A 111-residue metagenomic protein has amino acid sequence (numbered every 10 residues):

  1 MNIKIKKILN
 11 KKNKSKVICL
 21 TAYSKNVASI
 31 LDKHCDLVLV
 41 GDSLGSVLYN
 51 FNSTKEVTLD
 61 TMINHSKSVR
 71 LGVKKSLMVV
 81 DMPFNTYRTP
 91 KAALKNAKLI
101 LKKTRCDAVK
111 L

Functional and structural regions predicted by a protein language model:
M1-T21, K25: N-terminal amphipathic alpha-helix/helix-capping segment at the start of soluble metabolic enzymes
K12, C19, S43, N50 (+1 more regions): Generic alpha-helix detector with strongest preference for long hydrophobic helices that associate with membranes
K25-N26, S43: Alpha-helix/helix-capping structural signal
V27-I30, H34-L37, L48-L111: Active-site beta->alpha loop and helix N-cap motifs at the rims of alpha/beta catalytic domains
V38-D42: Non-cysteine beta-strand/loop elements that form the S-adenosyl-L-methionine
